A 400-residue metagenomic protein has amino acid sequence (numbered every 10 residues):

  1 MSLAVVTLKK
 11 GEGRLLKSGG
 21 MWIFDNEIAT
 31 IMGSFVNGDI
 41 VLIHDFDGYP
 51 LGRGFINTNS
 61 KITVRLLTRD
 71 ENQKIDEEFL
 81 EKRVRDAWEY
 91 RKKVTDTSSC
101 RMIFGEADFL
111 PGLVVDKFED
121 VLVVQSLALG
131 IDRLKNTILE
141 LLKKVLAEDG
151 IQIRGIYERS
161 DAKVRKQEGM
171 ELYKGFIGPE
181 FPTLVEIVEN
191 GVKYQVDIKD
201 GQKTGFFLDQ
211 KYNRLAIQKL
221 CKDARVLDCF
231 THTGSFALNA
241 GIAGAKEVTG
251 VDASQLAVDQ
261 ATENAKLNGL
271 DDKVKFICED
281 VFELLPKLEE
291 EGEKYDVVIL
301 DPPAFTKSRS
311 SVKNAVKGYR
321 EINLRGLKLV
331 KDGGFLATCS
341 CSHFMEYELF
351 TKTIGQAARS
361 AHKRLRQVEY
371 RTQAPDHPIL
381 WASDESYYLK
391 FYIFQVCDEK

Functional and structural regions predicted by a protein language model:
M1-L113, K117-E119: Non-catalytic accessory regions of SAM-dependent methyltransferases
S60, G130-D132, Q202-K203: Short, surface-exposed beta-strand-loop junctions and turns on beta-sheet-rich folds
R65-K74, V123-K135: Short histidine-centered catalytic/ligand-binding loop motif
E78, K82, D86-Y90, V94 (+2 more regions): A short, charged
I103-D116, K135-F206, L215: Non-catalytic substrate-recognition/targeting regions of SAM-dependent transferases
G175, P179-K400: Rossmann-like S-adenosyl-L-methionine
